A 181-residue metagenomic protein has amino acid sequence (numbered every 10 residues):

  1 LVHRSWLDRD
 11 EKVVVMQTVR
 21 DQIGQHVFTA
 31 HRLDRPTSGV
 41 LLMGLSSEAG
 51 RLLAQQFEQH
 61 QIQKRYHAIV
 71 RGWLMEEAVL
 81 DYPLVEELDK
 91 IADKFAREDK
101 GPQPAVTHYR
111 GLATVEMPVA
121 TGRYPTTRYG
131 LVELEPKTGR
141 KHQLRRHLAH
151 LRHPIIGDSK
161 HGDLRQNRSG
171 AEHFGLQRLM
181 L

Functional and structural regions predicted by a protein language model:
L1-L181: RNA pseudouridine synthases
